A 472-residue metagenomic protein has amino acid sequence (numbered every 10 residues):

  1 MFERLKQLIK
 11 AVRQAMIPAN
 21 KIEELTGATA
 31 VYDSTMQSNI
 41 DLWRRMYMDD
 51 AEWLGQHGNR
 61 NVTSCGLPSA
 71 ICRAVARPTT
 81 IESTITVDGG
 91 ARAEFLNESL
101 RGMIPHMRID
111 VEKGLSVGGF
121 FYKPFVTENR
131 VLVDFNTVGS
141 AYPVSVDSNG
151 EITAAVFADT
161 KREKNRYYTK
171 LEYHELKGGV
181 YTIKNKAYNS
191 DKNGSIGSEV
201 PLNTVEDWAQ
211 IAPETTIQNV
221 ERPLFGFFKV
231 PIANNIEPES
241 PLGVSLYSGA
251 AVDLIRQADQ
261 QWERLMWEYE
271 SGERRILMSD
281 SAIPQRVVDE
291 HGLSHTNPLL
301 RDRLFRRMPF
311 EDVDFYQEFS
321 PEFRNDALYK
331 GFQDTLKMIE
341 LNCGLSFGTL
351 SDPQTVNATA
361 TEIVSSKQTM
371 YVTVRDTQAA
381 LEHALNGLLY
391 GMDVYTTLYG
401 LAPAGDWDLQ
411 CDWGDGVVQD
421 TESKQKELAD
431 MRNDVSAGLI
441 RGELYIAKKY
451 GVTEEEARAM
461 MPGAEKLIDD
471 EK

Functional and structural regions predicted by a protein language model:
M1-T153, P353: Extended, helix-rich architectural segments
A30, Q37-H57, R307-N342, A360-H383 (+1 more regions): Extended, non-catalytic structural segments that build the interaction scaffolds of large macromolecular assemblies
L115-S116, F121-V244: Extended, regular secondary-structure scaffolds
W208-S365, W407-D408, G416-D420: Extended, charged amphipathic alpha-helical segments
Y390-A404: Substrate-recognition/cap regions that form aromatic- and gly/pro-loop-enriched pockets for small-molecule ligands
Y450-A459: Short, basic interhelical loop/turn and adjoining N-cap of the next helix at nucleic-acid- or acidic-partner-contacting
A459-K472: Extended, compositionally biased alpha-helical segments that mediate assembly or anchoring
